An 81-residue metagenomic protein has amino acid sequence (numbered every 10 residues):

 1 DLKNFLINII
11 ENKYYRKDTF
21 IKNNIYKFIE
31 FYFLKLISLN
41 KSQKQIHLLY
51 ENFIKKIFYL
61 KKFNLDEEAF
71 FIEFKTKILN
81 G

Functional and structural regions predicted by a protein language model:
D1-G81: AAA+ P-loop NTPase domains with strong preference for DNA replication initiators and clamp-loader complexes
